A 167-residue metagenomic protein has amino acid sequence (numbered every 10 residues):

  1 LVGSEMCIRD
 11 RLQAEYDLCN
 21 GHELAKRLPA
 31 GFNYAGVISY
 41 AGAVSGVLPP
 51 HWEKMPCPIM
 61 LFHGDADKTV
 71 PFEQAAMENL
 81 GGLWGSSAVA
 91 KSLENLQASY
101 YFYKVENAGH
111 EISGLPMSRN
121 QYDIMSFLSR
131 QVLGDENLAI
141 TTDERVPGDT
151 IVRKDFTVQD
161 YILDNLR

Functional and structural regions predicted by a protein language model:
L1-I8: Short, small-residue-biased leader/transition segments that mark boundaries at the very start of proteins
E5, A43-S45, N107-E111: Short, internal active-site loops enriched in acidic
R9-N20: Short glycine-enriched nucleophile-adjacent loop and the immediately C-terminal alpha-helix near the catalytic center
D10, N33, W84-A88, R119 (+2 more regions): Extracytoplasmic/secreted proteins, especially bacterial periplasmic and envelope-associated proteins
H22-Y101: The feature captures the conserved acid-bearing segment of alpha/beta-hydrolase catalytic domains
K91-R167: C-terminal catalytic histidine-bearing segment of alpha/beta-hydrolase fold enzymes
